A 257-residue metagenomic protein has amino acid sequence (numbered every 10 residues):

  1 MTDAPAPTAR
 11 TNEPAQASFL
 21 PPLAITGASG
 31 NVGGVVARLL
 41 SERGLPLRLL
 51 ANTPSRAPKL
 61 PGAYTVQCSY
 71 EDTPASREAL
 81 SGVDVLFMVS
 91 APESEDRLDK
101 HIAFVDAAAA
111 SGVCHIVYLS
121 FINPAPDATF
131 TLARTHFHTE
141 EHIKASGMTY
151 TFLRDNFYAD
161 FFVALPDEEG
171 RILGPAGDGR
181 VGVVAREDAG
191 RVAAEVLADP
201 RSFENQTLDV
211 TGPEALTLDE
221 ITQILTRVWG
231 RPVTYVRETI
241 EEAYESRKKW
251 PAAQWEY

Functional and structural regions predicted by a protein language model:
T2-L60, E71-R77, S81-V83, P92-I102 (+2 more regions): Oxidoreductase cofactor-interface core, primarily capturing Rossmann-like NAD(P)-dependent enzymes
Y64-Q67: Conserved SAM-binding strand-loop segment of SAM-dependent methyltransferases
E256-Y257: Short alpha-helical scaffolding segments that buttress acidic/His motifs in well-ordered protein cores
